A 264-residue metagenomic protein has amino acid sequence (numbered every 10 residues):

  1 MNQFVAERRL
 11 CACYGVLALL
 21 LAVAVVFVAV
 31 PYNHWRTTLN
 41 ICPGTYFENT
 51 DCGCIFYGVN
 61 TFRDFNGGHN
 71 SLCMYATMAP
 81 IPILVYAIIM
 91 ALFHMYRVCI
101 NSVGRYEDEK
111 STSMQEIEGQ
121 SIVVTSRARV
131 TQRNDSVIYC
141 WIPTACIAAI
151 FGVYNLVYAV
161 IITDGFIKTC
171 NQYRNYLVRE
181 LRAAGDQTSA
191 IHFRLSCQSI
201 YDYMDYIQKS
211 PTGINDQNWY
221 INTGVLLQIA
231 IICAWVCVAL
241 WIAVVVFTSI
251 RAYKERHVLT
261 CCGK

Functional and structural regions predicted by a protein language model:
M1-R129: N-terminal helical submodule of small eukaryotic multi-pass membrane proteins
A6-V16, L72-I89, C140-Y154, T223-A243: Physicochemical signature of membrane-embedded alpha-helices that form the seven-helix bundle of GPCRs, emphasizing
V16-F27, I147-F166, A184-I191: Hydrophobic alpha-helical membrane-insertion segments
W35-F62, T169-N218: Extracellular/lumenal N-termini and interhelical loops of multi-pass eukaryotic membrane proteins
Y46, G104-E116, V137, Y173-R182 (+1 more regions): Cytosolic juxtamembrane regulatory segments of membrane proteins
F62-G67, S121-I147, I207-G224: Intrinsically disordered, low-complexity acidic Ser/Thr-rich regulatory segments
G68-P82, T188-A239: Hydrophobic alpha-helical transmembrane segments
L92-I100, A239-G263: Transmembrane-helix exit/juxtamembrane "anchor" motif
